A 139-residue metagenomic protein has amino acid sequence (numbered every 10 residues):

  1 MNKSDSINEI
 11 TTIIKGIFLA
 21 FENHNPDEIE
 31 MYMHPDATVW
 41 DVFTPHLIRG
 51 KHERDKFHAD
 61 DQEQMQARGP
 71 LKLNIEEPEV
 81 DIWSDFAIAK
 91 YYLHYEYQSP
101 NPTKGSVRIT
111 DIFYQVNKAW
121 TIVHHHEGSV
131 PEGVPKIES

Functional and structural regions predicted by a protein language model:
M1-P35, V134-S139: Short, low-complexity N-terminal intrinsically disordered segments enriched in polar/charged residues
L19-F21, V39, G50, I109 (+1 more regions): Anionic, Ser/Thr-rich low-complexity intrinsically disordered regions
P26-I82: A solvent-exposed, acidic/Ser-Thr-rich amphipathic alpha-helical stretch
M33, L93-Y95, H126-S129: Short beta-strand segments enriched in hydrophobic/aromatic residues within well-folded beta-rich domains
K72, D85, A89, K104-G105: Residue-level preference for beta-strand/loop junctions
I75-V80, L93-Y95, R108-Y114: Hydrophobic/aromatic beta-strand elements that line small-molecule binding cavities or substrate pockets in beta-rich
Y95-K104: Short, cysteine-centered beta-strand-loop-beta hairpins and adjacent loop/turn segments enriched in charged/polar
S106-P135: Short beta-strand edge/turn micro-motifs at domain boundaries
